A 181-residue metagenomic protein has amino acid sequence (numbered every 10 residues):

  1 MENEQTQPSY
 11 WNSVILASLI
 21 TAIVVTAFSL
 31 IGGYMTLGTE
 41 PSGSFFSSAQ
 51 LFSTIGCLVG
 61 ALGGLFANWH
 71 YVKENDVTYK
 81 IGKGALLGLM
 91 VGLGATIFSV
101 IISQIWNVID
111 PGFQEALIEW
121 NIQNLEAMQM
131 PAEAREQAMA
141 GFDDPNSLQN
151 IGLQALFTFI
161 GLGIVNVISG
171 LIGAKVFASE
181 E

Functional and structural regions predicted by a protein language model:
M1-Y71: Transmembrane alpha-helical insertion/packing segments
V14, S18-T26, C57, A61 (+4 more regions): Alpha-helical transmembrane spans of integral membrane proteins, capturing the lipid-embedded, hydrophobic core of TM
F28-L37, N68-V72, S99-N107, S169 (+1 more regions): Membrane-water interface at transmembrane helix exits
G43-H70, Q104-F113, P145-L171: Selective recognition of hydrophobic, aromatic-rich stretches within alpha-helical transmembrane segments of polytopic
H70-L93: Alpha-helical transmembrane segments with an aromatic anchor "belt"
V77-G84, I160-E181: Cytoplasmic juxtamembrane regions at transmembrane-helix boundaries
S99-Q129: Functional transmembrane-helix hotspots
Q123-S147: Short membrane-interface loop/juxtamembrane segments of multi-pass integral membrane proteins
